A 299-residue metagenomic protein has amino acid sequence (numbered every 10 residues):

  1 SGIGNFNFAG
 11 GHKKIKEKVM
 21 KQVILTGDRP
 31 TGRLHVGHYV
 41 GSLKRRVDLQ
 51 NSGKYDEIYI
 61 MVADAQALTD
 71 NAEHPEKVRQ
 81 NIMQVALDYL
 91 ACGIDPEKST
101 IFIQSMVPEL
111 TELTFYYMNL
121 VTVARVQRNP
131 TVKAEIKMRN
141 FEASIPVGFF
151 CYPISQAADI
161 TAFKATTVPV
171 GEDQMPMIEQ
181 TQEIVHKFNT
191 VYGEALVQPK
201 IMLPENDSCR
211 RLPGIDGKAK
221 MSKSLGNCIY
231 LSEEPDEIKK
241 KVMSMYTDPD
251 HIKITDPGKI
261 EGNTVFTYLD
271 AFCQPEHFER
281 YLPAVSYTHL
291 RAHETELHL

Functional and structural regions predicted by a protein language model:
G2-F6, E296-H298: N-terminal low-complexity segments that are often proline-rich with Ser/Thr-Pro
N5-V19: Short, Lys/Arg-enriched N-terminal segments with co-localized hydrophobic residues within the first ~10-30 amino acids
K21-A158: N-terminal Rossmann-like or analogous alpha/beta NTP/dinucleotide-binding catalytic cores that position adenine
A157-T166: Acidic/polar active-site rim loop that often engages polyanionic ligands
T167-P275: Glycine-rich, Lys/Arg-enriched anion-binding loops that position phosphate/diphosphate groups for phosphoryl
L282-A284: Immediate N-terminus of the mature polypeptide
T288-T295: Conserved small/polar residues in nucleotide/adenosyl-binding loops
